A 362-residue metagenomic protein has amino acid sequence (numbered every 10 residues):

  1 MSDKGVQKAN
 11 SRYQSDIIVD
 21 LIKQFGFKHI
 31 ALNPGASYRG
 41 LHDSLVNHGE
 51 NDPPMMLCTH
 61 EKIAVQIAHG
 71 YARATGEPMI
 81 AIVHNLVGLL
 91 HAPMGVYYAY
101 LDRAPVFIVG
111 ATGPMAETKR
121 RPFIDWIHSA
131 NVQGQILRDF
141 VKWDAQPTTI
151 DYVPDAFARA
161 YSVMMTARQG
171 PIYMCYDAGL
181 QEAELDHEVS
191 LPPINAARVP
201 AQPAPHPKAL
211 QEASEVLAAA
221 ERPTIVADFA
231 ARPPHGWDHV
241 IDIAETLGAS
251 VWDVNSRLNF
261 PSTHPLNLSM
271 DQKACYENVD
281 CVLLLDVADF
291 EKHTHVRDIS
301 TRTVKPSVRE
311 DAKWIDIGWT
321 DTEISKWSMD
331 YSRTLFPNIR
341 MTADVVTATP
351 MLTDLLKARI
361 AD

Functional and structural regions predicted by a protein language model:
S2-I360: N-terminal alpha/beta PP-like core and its mobile active-site loop of ThDP/TPP-dependent enzymes
